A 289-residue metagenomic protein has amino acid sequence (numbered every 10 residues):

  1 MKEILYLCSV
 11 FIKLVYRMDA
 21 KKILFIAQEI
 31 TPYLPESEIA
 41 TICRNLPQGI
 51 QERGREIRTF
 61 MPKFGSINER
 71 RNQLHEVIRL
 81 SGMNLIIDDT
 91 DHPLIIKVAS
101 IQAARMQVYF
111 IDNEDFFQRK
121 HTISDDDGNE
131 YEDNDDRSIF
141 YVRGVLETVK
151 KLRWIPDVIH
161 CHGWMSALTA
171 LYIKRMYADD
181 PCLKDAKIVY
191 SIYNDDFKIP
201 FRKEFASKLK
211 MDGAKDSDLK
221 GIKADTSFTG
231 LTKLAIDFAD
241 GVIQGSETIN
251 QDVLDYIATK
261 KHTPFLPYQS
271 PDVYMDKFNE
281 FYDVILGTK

Functional and structural regions predicted by a protein language model:
Y6, Y16-K289: Catalytic cores of nucleotide-sugar-dependent glycosyltransferases that transfer UDP/GDP/TDP-activated
